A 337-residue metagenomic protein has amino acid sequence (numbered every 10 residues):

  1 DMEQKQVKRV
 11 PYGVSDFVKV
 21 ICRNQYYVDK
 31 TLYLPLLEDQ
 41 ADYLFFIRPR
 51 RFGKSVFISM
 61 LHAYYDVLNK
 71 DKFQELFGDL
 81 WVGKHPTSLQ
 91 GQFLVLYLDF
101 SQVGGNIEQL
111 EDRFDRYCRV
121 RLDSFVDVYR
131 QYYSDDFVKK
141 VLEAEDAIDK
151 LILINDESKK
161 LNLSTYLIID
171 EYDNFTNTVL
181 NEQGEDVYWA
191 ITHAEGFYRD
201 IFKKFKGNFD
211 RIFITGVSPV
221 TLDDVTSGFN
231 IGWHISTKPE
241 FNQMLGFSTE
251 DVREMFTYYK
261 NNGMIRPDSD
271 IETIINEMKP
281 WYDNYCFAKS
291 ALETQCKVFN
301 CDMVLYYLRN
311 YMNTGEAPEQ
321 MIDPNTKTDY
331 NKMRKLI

Functional and structural regions predicted by a protein language model:
M2-N69, Q74-G83: Walker A/P-loop-proximal flanking segment of P-loop NTPase domains
Y12-S15, Y97-A147, F175-Y188: Conserved P-loop NTPase mechanochemical-coupling segment
D29, A63-D127: P-loop NTPase motor core
L61-A63, R113-D115, N181-W189, P219 (+2 more regions): Short secondary-structure boundary/capping segments
S101, D170-E171, F205-N230: A short beta-strand-to-loop transition that corresponds to the Sensor-1 phosphate-sensing loop of AAA+ P-loop ATPases
L153-K160, V187-I212: Substrate-engagement module of ASCE P-loop NTPases
T221-G228, I235-R309: Amphipathic alpha-helical segments of the small helical/lid subdomains adjacent to P-loop NTPase cores
Q295-C296, E316-I337: Conserved helicase/translocase motor-coupling segment
